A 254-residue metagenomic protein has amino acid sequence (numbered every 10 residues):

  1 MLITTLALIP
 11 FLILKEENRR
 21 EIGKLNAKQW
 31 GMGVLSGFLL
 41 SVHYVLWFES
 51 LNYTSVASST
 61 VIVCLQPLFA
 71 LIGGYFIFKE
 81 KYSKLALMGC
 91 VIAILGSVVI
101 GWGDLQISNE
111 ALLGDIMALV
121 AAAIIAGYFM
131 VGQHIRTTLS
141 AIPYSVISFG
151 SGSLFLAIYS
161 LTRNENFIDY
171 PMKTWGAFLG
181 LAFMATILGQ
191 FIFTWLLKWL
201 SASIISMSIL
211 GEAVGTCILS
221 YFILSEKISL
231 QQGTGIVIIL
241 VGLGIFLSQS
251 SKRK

Functional and structural regions predicted by a protein language model:
M1-L6, L39, F48-K81, A121 (+1 more regions): Specific alpha-helical transmembrane segments that line the substrate/conduction pathway and gating interfaces
M1-T5, G37, S41, Y128 (+2 more regions): N-terminal transmembrane alpha-helices
L2-I3, G31, L35-F38, L65 (+8 more regions): Hydrophobic residues within alpha-helical transmembrane segments of multi-pass solute transporters/permease subunits
T4-L35, F48, Y53, F76 (+7 more regions): Membrane-interface interhelical linkers
L8, V34, G73, Y82-D104 (+4 more regions): Hydrophobic transmembrane alpha-helices of multi-pass small-molecule transport proteins
G37, S41, V45, P67-I72 (+5 more regions): Hydrophobic/small/kink-forming positions within alpha-helical transmembrane segments of polytopic membrane proteins
S58-L65, V131-S153, T186-F222: Helix-helix packing/entry segments at the starts of transmembrane helices
A70-G74, Y128, G132, F193: Hydrophobic/aromatic and small-residue hotspots that mark the transmembrane alpha-helices of Major Facilitator
